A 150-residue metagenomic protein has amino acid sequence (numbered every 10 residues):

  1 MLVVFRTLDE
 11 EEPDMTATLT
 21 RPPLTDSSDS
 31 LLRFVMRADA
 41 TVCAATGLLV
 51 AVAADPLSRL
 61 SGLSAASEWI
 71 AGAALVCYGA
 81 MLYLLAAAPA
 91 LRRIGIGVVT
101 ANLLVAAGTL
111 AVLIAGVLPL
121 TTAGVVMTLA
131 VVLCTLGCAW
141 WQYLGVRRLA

Functional and structural regions predicted by a protein language model:
L8-L31: Short, Lys/Arg-rich, polar N-terminal cytosolic tail immediately upstream of the first transmembrane signal-anchor
R21-D29, L60, A88, V117: Helix-boundary and loop/linker segments of multi-pass membrane transporters
S28-L31, A80-A90, A139-Y143: C-terminal ends of transmembrane helices
A38-A51, A65-A87, G97-A107, L133-G137: Core segments of alpha-helical transmembrane spans in multipass integral membrane proteins
A54-S64, G116-A123: Membrane-interface helix termini and inter-helical loops of multi-pass transporters
P89, G108-M127, L144-G145: Membrane-helix boundary connector in multi-pass membrane proteins
L133-A150: Membrane-water interface at the C-terminal end of transmembrane alpha helices
